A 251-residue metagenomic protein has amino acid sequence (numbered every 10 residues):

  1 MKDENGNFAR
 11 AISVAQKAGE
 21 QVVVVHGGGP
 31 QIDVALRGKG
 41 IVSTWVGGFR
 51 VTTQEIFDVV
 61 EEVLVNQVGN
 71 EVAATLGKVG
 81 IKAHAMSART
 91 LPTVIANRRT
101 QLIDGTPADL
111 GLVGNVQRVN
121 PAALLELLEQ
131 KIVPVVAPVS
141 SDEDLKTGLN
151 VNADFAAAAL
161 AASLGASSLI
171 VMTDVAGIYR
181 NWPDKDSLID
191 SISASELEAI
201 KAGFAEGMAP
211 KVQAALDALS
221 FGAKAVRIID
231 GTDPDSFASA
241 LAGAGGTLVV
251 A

Functional and structural regions predicted by a protein language model:
M1-A251: C-terminal catalytic "cap/lid" subdomain
